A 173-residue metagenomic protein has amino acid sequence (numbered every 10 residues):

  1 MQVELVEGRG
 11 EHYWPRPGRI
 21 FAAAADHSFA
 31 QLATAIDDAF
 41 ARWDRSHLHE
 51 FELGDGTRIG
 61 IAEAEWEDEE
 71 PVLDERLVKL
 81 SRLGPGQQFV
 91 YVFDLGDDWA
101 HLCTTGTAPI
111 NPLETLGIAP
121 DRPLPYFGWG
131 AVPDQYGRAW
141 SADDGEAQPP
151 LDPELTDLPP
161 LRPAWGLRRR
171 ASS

Functional and structural regions predicted by a protein language model:
M1-S173: Short linear regulatory motifs enriched in tryptophan with gly/pro/ser
